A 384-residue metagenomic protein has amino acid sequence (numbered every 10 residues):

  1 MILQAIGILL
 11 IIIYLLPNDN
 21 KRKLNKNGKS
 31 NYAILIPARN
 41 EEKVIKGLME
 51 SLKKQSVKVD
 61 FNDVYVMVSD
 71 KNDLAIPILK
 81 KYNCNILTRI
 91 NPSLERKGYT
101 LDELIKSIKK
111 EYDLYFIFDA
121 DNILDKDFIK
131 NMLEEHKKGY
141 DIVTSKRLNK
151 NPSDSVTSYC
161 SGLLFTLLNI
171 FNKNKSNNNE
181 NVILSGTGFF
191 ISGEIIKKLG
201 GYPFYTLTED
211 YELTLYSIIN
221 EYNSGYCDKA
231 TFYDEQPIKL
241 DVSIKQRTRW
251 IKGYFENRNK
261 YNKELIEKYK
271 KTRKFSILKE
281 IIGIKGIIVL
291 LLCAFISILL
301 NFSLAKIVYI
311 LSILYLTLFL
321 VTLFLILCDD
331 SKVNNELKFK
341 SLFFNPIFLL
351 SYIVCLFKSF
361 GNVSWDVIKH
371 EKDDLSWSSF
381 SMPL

Functional and structural regions predicted by a protein language model:
M1-E50: N-proximal low-complexity "stem/linker" segments adjacent to membrane-targeting elements
I12-S30, L52, K263-I277, A305-L384: Juxtamembrane C-terminal module of membrane proteins
N31-A33, D63, E212: Cell-envelope/extracellular polymer assembly enzymes that use nucleotide-activated donors
V44-K46, N72-K80, D127: Acidic helix N-cap motif at the loop->helix transition within catalytic regions of sugar-transfer enzymes
E50-F61: Short, acidic, metal-binding catalytic loop of nucleotide-sugar glycosyltransferases
Y65-I76, N91-S93, I123: A conserved acidic beta->alpha catalytic loop
I90-T100, L104, K126-D127, N131-L207 (+3 more regions): Long helical/loop segments within the catalytic core of UDP-sugar-dependent glycosyltransferases, especially the large
E111-I123: Short beta-strand-to-loop acidic/aromatic patch adjacent to the donor-nucleotide binding site
